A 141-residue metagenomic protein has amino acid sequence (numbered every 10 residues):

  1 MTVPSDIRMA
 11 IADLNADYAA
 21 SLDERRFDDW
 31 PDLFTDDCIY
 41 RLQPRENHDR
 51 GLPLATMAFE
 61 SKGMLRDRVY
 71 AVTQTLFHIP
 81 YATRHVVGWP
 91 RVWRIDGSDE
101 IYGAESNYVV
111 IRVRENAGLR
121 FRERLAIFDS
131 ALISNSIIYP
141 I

Functional and structural regions predicted by a protein language model:
M1-D28, D32-D36, Q43: Short, low-complexity N-terminal intrinsically disordered segments enriched in polar/charged residues
F27-W30, F34, Y40, S106 (+2 more regions): Broad hydrophobic/π-residue packing in well-ordered secondary structure
D36-G97: A solvent-exposed, acidic/Ser-Thr-rich amphipathic alpha-helical stretch
R84, W93-I141: A beta-strand edge to alpha-helix "cap/lid" segment located at domain peripheries
